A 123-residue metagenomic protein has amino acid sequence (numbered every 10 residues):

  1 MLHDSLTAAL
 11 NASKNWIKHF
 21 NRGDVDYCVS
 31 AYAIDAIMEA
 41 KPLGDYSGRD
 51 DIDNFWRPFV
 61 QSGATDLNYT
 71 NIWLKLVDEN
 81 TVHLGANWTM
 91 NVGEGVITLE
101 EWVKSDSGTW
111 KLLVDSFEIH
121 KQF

Functional and structural regions predicted by a protein language model:
M1-D26, I37-F123: A beta-strand edge to alpha-helix "cap/lid" segment located at domain peripheries
I34: Short glycine-dipeptide loop
